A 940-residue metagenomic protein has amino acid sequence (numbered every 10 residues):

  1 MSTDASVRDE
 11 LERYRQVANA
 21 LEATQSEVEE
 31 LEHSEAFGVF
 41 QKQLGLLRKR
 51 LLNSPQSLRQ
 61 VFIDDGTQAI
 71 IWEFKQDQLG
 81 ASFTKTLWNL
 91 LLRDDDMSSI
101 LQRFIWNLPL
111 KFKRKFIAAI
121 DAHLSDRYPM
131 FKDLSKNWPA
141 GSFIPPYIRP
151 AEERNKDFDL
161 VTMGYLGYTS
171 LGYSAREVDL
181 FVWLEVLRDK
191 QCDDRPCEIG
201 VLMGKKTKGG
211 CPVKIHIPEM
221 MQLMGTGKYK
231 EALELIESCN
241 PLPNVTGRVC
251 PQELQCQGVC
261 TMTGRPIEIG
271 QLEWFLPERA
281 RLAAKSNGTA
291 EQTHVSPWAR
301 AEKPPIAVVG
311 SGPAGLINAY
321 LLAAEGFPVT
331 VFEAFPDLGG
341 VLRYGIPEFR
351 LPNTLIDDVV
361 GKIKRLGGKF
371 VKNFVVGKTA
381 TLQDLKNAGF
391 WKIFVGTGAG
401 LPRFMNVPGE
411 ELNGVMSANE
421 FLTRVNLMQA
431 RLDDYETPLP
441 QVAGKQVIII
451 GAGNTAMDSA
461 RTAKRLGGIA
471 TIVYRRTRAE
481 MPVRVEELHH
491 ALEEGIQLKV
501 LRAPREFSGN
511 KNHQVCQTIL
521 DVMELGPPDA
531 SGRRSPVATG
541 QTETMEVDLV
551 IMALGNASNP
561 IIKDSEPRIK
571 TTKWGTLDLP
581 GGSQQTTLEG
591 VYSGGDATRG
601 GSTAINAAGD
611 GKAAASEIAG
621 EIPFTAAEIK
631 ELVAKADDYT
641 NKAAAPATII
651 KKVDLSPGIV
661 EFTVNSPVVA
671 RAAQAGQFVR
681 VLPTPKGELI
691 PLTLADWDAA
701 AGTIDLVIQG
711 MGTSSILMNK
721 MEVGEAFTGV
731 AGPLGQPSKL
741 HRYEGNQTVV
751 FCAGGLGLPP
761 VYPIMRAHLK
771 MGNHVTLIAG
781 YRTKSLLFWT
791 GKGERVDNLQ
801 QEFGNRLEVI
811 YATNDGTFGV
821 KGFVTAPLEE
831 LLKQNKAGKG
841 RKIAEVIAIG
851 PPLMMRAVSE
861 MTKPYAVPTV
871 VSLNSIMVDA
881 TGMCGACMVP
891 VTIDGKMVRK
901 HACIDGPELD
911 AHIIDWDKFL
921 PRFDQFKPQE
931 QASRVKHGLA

Functional and structural regions predicted by a protein language model:
D179-E219, P243-G264, P760, P852-L853 (+1 more regions): Local cysteine-cluster metal-coordination motifs and their immediate loop/turn environment, predominantly Fe-S cluster
R300, P305-V309, D357-V407, E506-T518 (+2 more regions): Feature captures the FAD/FMN-dependent oxidoreductase FAD-binding
P305-P328, A456-K464: N-terminal Rossmann-like FAD-binding beta1-loop-alpha1 element of flavoenzymes
P328-V331, F335-R365, F370, A460-E506 (+2 more regions): Rossmann-like dinucleotide-binding cores of NAD(P)H-dependent redox enzymes
E411-G444, P528-G601: FAD-site-proximal beta/loop scaffold in flavoenzymes
S459, A597-T625: A conserved FAD-binding loop/helix module that cradles the flavin
N641-E725: Ferredoxin-reductase
I716-I876: FNR/FR-type flavoprotein reductase catalytic core
